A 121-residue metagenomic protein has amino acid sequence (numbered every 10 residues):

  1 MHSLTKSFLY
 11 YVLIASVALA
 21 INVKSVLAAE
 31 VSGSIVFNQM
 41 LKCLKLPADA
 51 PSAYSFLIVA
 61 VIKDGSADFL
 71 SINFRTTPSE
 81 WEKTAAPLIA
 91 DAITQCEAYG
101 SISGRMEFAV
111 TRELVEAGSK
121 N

Functional and structural regions predicted by a protein language model:
H2-V12: Bacterial N-terminal signal peptides that target proteins for export
Y10-S16, S66-F69: Short, compositionally biased low-complexity segments
L13, S52-F56, G104-M106: Residues at beta-strand starts and edge strands
V17-S25: C-terminal segment of classical bacterial N-terminal signal peptides
L19, D49, Y99-S101: Sterically constrained small-residue positions within well-ordered secondary structures of folded domains
V26-S55, V59-I62: N-terminal secretory signal peptides
E30-S34, S79-P87: Soluble non-cytosolic domains of exported or imported proteins
F37-K45, V61-T76, P87-N121: Conserved "boundary/linchpin" sites in short secondary-structure elements
